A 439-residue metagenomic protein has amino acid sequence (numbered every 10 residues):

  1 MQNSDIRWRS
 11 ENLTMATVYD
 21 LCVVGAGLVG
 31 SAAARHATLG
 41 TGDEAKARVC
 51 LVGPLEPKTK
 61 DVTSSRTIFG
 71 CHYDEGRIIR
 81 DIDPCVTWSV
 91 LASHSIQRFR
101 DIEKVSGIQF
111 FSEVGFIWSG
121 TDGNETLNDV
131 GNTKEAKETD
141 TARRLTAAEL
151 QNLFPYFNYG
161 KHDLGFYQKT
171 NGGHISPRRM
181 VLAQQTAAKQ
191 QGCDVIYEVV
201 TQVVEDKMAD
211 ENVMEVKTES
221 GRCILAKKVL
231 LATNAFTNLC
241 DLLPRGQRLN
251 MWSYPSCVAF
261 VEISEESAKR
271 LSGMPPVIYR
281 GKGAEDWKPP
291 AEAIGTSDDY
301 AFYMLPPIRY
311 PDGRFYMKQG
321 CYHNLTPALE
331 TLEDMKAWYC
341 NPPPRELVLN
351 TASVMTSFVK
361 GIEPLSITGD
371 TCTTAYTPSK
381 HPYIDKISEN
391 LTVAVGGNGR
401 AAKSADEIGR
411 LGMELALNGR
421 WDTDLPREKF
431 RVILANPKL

Functional and structural regions predicted by a protein language model:
T17-L51: N-terminal Rossmann-like FAD-binding beta1-loop-alpha1 element of flavoenzymes
T17-Y19, T218-K228: Core beta-strand elements of the Rossmann-like FAD/NAD(P) dinucleotide-binding domain in flavoenzyme oxidoreductases
R35, G107-F111, T233-E389: Active-site substrate-recognition segment that forms the wall of the catalytic cavity or substrate channel
T38-C71: Glycine-rich FAD pyrophosphate-binding loop
Y73-F154, H162-L164, A301-F302: Dinucleotide-binding Rossmann-like beta1-alpha1 core, especially the glycine-rich loop that anchors the ADP
V86-S93, W118-L127, Y167-A187, Y339-N350 (+2 more regions): Short beta-strand to alpha-helix junction loop
I196-M214: A conserved short coil-to-beta-strand element within the FAD-binding core of flavoproteins
N350-L439: C-terminal catalytic lobe of FAD-dependent flavoproteins
